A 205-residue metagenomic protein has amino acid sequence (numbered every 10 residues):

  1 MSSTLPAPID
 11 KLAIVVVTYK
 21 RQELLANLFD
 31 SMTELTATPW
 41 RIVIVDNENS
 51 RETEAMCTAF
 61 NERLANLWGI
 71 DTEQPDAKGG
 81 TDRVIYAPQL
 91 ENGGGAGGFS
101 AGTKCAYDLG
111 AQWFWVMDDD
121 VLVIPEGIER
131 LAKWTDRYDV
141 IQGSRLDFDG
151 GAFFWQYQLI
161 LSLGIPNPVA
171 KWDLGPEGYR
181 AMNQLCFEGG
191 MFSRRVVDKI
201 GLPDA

Functional and structural regions predicted by a protein language model:
D30-P39: Short, acidic, metal-binding catalytic loop of nucleotide-sugar glycosyltransferases
S31, D46-C57, V121: A conserved acidic beta->alpha catalytic loop
W40-R51, A87-Q89: Short beta-strand/loop segment that forms part of the nucleotide-sugar
Q89-D108: Glycine-rich, basic loop-to-helix element that forms the pyrophosphate-binding segment of sugar-nucleotide handling
A111-D120: Short beta-strand-to-loop acidic/aromatic patch adjacent to the donor-nucleotide binding site
E126-Q156: Conserved donor NDP-sugar-binding/catalytic core segment of glycosyltransferases
L159-N183: Short, flexible, basic/aromatic active-site loop/helix in glycosyltransferases
E177-A205: Aromatic-glycine-rich donor-binding/catalytic loop that engages nucleotide-sugar donors across glycosyltransferases
